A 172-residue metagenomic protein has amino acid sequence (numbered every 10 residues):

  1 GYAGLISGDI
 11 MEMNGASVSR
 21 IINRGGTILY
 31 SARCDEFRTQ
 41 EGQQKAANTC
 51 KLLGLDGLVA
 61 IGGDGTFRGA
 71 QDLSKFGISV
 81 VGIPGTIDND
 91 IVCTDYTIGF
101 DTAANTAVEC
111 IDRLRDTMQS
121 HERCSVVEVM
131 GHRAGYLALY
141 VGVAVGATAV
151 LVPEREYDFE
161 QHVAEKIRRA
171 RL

Functional and structural regions predicted by a protein language model:
G1-A3, R33-C34, G63-G65, I78 (+2 more regions): Short, ordered loop/turn segments at secondary-structure junctions
G4-M11, Q40-E41, G69-S74, I91-Y96 (+1 more regions): Short acidic, glycine/serine/threonine-rich loops at helix termini
I6-A60, T66, I98-C110: Glycine-rich oxoanion-binding loops at beta->alpha junctions
I21-R24, Q44-A47, P84-D88, R113-D116 (+1 more regions): Short amphipathic alpha-helical segments, especially helix-boundary/capping motifs
L29, I83, V127: Hydrophobic residues at beta-strand termini and immediately following loops that shape nucleotide-binding pockets
D56, D64, D88-D90, D95 (+2 more regions): Acidic side chains
A60-G62, A70-D72, S79, F100-L172: Accessory alpha-helical/coil subdomains and C-terminal extensions that flank or cap enzyme catalytic cores
I83-Y96, Q119-S120, A144-V145: Acidic/polar active-site rim loop that often engages polyanionic ligands
